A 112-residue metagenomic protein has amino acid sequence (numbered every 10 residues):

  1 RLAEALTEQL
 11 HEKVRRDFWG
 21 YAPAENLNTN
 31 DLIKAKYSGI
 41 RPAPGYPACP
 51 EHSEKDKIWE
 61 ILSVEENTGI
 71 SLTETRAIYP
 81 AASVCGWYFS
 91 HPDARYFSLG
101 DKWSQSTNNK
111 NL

Functional and structural regions predicted by a protein language model:
R1-S104: Small-residue-enriched alpha-helical segments and adjacent helix-cap loops that form tight helix-helix packing
S104-L112: C-terminal low-complexity, glycine/proline- and small-hydrophobic-enriched intrinsically disordered tails that act as
